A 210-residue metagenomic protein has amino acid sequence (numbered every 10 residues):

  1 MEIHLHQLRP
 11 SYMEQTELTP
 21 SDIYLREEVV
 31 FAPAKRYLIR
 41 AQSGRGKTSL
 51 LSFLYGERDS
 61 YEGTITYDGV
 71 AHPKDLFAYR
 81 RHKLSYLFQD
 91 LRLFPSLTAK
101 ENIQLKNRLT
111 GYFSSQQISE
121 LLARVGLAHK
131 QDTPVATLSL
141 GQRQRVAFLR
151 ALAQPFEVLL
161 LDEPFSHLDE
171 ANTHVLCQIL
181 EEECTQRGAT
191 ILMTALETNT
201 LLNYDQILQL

Functional and structural regions predicted by a protein language model:
Y55: Helix-to-loop junction immediately C-terminal to a conserved catalytic motif
S60-H72: Conserved ABC transporter NBD signature motif
V70-S85: ABC ATPase NBD coupling module
D90, L97-L109: Q-loop/switch helix immediately C-terminal to the Walker
S115-K130: Conserved ABC ATPase "signature" region
P134-Q142: Conserved ABC ATPase signature
F148: Hydrophobic anchor residue at the start of the ABC signature
